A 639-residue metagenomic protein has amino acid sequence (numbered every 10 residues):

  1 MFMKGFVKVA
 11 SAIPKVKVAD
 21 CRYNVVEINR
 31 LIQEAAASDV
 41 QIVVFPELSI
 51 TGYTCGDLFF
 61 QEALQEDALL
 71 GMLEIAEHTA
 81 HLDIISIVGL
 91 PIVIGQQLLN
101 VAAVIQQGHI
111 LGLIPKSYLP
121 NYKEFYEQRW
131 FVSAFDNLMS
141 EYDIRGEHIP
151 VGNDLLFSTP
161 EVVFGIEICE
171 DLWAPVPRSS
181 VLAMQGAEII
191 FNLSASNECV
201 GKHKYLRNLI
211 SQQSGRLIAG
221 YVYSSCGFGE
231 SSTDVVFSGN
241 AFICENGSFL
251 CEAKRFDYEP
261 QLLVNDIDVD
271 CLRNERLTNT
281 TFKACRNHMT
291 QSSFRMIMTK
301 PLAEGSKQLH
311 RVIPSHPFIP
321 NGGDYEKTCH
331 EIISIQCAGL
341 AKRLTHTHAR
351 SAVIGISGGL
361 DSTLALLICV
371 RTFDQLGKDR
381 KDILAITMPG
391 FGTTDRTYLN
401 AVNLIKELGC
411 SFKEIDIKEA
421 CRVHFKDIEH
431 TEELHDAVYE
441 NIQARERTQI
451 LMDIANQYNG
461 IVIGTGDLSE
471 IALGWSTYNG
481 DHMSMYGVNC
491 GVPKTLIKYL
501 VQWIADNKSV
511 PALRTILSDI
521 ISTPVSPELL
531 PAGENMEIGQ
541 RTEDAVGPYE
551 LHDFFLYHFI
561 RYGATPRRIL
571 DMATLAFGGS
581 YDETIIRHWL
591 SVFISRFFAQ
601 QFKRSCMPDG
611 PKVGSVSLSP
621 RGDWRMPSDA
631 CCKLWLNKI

Functional and structural regions predicted by a protein language model:
M1-V353, R371-R380, F412: Enzyme catalytic cores with a strong preference for nitrogen-chemistry domains
N24, P160, L217-A219, F228-S231 (+4 more regions): ATP/NTP-dependent adenylation/nucleotidyl-transfer catalytic domains that generate, transfer, or process NMP-activated
